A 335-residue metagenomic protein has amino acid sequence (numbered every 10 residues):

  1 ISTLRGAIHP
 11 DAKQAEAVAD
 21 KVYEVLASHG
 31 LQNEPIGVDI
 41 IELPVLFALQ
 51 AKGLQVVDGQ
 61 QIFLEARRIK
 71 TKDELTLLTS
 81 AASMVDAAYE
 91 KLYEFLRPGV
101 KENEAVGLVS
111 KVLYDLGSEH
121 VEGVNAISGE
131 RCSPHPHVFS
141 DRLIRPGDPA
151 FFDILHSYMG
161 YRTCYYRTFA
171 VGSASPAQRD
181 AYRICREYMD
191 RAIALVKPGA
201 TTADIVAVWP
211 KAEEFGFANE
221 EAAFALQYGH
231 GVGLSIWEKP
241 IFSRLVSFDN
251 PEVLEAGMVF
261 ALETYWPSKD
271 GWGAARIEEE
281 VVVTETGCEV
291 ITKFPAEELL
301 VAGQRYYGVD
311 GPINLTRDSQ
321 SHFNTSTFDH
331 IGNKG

Functional and structural regions predicted by a protein language model:
I1-G335: Active-site neighborhoods and metal-handling regions in enzymes and metal-associated proteins
